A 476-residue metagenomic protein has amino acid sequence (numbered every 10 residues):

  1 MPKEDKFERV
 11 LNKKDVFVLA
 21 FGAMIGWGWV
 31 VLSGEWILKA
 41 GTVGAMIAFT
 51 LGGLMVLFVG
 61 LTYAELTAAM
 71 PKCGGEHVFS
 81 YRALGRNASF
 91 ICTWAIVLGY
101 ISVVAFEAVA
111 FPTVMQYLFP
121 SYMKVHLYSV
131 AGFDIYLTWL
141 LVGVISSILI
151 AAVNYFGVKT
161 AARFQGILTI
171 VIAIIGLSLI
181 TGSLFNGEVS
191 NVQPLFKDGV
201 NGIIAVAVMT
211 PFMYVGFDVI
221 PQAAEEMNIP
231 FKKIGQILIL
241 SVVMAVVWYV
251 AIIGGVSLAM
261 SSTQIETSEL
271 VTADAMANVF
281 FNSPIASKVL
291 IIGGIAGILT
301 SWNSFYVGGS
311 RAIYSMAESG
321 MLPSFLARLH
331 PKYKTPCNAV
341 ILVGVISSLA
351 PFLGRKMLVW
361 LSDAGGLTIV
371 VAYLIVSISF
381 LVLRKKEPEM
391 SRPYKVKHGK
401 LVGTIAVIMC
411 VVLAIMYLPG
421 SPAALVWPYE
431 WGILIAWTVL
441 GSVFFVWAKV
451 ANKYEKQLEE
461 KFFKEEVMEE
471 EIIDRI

Functional and structural regions predicted by a protein language model:
M1-G34, L38-V43, V56-L61, K72-C73 (+3 more regions): Membrane-interface "cap" regions at the ends of multi-pass membrane proteins
P2-F7, K39, M46, Y122-T138 (+1 more regions): Helix-loop-helix junctions that connect adjacent transmembrane segments in multi-pass membrane transporters
E35-G41, A110, P120, H126-I135 (+5 more regions): Transmembrane helix-loop boundary segments of multi-pass membrane transporters
E35-L38, I47-A48, L57-S147, A152 (+2 more regions): Hydrophobic transmembrane alpha-helices that form the core helical bundles of multi-pass secondary transporters
V78-S80, G85, Y117-Y122, I237-N303 (+2 more regions): TM-loop-TM module centered on a large, flexible mid-protein loop between adjacent transmembrane helices in multi-pass
T138-N186, K197-V200, L238-V242, S362-I375 (+2 more regions): Membrane-interface loop-to-helix entry segments
F325-K334, Y373-W427: C-terminal membrane-solvent junction of multi-pass transporters and transport-like membrane proteins
A364-G365, I369, H398-I476: A generic transmembrane alpha-helix motif of multi-pass inner-membrane proteins
